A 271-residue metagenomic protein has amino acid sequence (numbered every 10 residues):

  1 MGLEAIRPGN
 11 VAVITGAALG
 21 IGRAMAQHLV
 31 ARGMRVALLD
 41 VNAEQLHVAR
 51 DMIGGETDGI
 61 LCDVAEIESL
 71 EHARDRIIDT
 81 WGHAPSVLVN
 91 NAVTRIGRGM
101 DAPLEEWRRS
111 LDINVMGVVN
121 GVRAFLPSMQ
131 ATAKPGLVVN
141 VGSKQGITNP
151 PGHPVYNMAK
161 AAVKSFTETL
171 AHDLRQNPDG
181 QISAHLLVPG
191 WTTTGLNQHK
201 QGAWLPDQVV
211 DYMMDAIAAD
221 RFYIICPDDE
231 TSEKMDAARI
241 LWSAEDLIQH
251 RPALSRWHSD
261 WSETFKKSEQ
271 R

Functional and structural regions predicted by a protein language model:
G2-A37: Canonical Rossmann dinucleotide-binding motif of NAD(H)/NADP(H)-dependent dehydrogenases/reductases, specifically
R32-V48: Conserved glycine-rich Rossmann-like NAD(P)H-binding loop of the short-chain dehydrogenase/reductase
A43-E44, C62-A73, L104: The beta1-alpha1 cofactor-binding region of Rossmann-like NAD(H)/NADP(H)-dependent oxidoreductases
E71, T94-R108, G152: Conserved mid-core segment of classical short-chain dehydrogenase/reductases
V122, A159: Active-site helix of classical SDR
S143: Residue(s) in the substrate-gating loop at a strand-loop-helix junction that position the organic substrate next
G202-R271: C-terminal tail/cap regions
